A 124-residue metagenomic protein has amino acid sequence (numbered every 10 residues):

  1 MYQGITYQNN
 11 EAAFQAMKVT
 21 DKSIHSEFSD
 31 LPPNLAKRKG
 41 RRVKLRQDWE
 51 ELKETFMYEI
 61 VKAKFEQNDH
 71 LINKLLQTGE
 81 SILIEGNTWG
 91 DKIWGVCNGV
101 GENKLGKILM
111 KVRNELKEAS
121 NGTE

Functional and structural regions predicted by a protein language model:
M1-E124: Charged, low-complexity intrinsically disordered segments
